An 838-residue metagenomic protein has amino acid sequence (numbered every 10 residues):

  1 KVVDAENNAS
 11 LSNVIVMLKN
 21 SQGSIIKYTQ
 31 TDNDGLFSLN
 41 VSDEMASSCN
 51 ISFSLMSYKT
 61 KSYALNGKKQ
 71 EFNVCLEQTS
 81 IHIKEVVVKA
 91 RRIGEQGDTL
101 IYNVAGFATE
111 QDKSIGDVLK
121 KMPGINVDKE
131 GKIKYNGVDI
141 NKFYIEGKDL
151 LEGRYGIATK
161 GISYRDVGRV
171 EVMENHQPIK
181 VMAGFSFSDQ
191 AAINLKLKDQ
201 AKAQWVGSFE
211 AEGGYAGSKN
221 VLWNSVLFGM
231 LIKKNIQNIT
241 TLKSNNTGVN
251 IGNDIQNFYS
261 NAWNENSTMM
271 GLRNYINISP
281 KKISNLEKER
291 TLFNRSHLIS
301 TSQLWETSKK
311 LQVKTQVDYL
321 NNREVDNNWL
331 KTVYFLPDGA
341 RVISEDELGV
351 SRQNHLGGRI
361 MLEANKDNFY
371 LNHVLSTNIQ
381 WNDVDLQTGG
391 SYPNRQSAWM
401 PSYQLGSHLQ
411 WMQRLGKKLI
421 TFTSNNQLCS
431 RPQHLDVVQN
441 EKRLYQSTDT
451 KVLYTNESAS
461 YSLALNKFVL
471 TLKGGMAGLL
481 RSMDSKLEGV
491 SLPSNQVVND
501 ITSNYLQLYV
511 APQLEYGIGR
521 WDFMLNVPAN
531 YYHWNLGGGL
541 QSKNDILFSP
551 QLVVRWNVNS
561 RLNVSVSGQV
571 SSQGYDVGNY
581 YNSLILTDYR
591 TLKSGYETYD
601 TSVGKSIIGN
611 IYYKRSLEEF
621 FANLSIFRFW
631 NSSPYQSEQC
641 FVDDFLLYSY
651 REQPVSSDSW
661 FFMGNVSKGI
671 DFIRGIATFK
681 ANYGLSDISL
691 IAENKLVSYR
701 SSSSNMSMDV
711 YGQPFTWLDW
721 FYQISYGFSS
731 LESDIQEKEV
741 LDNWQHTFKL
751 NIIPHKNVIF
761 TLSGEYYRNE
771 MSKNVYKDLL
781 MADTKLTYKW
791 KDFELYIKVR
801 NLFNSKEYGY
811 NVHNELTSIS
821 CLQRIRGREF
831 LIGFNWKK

Functional and structural regions predicted by a protein language model:
K1, L11-N20, N50-M56, V74-C75 (+5 more regions): N-terminal secretion/transport leader regions
A5-N7, D34-L36, M56-K61, N66-Q70 (+15 more regions): Membrane-proximal, glycine/serine-rich, low-complexity loop/turn segments characteristic of large bacterial
S21-S24, A46-A64: A short, solvent-exposed loop/turn motif at the edges and junctions of modular extracellular/periplasmic domains
Q22-L36: Short, acidic Ser/Thr/Gly-rich low-complexity loop/linker segments typical of extracellular and cell-surface proteins
L65, A183-F185, I251-N257, V325-R341 (+14 more regions): Outer-membrane beta-barrel translocator domains and adjoining extracellular loop/strand segments of Gram-negative
G217-K219, T291-F293, L348-N354, P393-Y403 (+10 more regions): Replace "Gram-negative outer membrane beta-barrel proteins" with "bacterial and organellar outer membrane beta-barrel
L304-N322, S351-G389, P393-G539, N557 (+5 more regions): Face-selective signature of the C-terminal outer-membrane beta-barrel domain
W720-T787, F803: C-terminal beta-barrel architecture of Gram-negative outer-membrane proteins
